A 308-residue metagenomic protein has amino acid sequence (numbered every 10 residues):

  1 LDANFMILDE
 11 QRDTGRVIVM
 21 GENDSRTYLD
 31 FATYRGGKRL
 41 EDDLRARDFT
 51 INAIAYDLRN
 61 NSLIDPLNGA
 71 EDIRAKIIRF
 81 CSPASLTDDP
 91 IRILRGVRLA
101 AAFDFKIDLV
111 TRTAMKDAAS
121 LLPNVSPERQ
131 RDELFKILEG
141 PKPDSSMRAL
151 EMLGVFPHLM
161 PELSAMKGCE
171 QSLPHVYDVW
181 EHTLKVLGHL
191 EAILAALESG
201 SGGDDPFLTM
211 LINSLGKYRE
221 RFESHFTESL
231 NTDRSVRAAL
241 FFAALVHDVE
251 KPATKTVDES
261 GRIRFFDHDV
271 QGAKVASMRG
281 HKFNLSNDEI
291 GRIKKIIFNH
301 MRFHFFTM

Functional and structural regions predicted by a protein language model:
L1-M308: Catalytic cores of the polymerase beta-like nucleotidyltransferase superfamily and closely associated nucleotide
